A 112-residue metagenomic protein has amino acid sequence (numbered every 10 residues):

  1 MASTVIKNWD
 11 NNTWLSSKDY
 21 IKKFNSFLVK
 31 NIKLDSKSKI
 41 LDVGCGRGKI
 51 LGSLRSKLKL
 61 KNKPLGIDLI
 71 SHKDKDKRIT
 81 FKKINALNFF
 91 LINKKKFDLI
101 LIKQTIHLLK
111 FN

Functional and structural regions predicted by a protein language model:
M1-N11: N-terminal, positively charged/glycine-rich alpha-helical extensions of SAM-dependent methyltransferases
D19-S36: Conserved alpha-helix/loop element of class I SAM-dependent methyltransferases that forms part of the SAM/SAH-binding
S38-G46: Conserved class I S-adenosyl-L-methionine
R47-N88: Class I SAM-dependent methyltransferase SAM/SAH-binding core
N88-K94: Short conserved loop adjoining the S-adenosyl-L-methionine
L101: A conserved beta-strand element that flanks and buttresses the S-adenosyl-L-methionine
T105: Hydrophobic adenine-recognition pocket in adenosine-nucleotide-binding enzymes
L109-N112: A short, conserved alpha-helix within the catalytic core of class I
